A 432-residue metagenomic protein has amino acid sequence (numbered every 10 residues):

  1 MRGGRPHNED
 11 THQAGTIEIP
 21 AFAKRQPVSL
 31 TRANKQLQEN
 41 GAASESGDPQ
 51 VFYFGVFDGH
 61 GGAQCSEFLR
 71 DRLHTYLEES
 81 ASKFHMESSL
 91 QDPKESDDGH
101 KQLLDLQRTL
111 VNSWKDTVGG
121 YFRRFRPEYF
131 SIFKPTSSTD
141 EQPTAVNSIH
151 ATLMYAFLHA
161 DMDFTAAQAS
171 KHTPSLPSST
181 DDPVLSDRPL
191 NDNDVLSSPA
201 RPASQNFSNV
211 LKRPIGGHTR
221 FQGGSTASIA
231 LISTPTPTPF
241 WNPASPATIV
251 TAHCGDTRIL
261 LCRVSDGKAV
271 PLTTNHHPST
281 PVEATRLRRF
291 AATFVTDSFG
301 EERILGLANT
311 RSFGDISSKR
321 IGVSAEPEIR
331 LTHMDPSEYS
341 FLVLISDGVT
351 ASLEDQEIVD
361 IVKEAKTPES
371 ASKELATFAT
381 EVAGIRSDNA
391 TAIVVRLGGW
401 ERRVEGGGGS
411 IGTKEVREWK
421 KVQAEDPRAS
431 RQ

Functional and structural regions predicted by a protein language model:
M1-Y53, G59-Q432: PP2C/PPM-type serine/threonine phosphatase catalytic core, specifically the conserved beta-strand-loop-alpha-helix
